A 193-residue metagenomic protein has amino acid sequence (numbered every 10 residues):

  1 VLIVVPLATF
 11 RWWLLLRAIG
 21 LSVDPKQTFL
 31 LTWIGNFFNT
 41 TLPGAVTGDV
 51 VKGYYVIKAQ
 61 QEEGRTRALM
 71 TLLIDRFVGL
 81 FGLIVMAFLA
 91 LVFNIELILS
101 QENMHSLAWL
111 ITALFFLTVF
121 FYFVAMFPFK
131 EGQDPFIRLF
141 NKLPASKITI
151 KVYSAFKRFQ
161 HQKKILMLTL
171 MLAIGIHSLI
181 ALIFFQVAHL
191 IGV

Functional and structural regions predicted by a protein language model:
V1-W33, F93, L99-V193: Predominantly cytoplasmic-facing regulatory/coupling regions of multi-pass membrane proteins
P6-R11, G44-G53: Transmembrane helix boundary and interhelical junction motifs in multipass membrane proteins
R17-I19, G44-A45, G53-Q61: Helix-loop junctions at the membrane interface of multi-pass solute transporters
K26-L30, G48-D49, Q61-I74: Membrane-interface alpha-helices at helix entry/exit sites of multi-pass transporters
I34, F38-L42, A68-V92: Membrane-embedded alpha-helical segments of transport systems, primarily multispan ion/solute transporters
F38, Y54-I57, I137: Amphipathic alpha-helical segments within well-ordered protein domains
V51-V56, A90-I98: Short alpha-helical linear motifs
